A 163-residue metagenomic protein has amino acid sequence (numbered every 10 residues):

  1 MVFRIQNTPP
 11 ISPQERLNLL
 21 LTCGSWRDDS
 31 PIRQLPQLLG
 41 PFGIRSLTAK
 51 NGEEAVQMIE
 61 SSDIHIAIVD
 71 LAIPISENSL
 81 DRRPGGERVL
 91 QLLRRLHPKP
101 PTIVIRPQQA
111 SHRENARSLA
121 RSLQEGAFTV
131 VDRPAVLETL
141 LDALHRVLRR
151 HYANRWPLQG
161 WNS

Functional and structural regions predicted by a protein language model:
M1-L38, F42-R45, E53, V136-S163: Non-catalytic signal-transmission and effector/linker regions of two-component phosphorelay proteins
L21, T102-V104: Structural beta-sheet core signal
C23, D70-S79: Active-site residues of response regulator receiver
G43-I44, P98, A127: Short phosphate-binding/catalytic loops that engage adenosine nucleotides
T48-I66, D70-P74: Acidic, metal-coordinating helix/loop segments flanking the phosphotransfer/catalytic sites of two-component signaling
E60-S62, L92-K99: Conserved phosphotransfer cores of two-component systems
L80-P84, R88, V104-V130: Alpha4 helix (beta4-alpha4-beta5 surface) of REC/receiver domains from two-component response regulators
R133: A Lys-centered signature of the CheY-like receiver
